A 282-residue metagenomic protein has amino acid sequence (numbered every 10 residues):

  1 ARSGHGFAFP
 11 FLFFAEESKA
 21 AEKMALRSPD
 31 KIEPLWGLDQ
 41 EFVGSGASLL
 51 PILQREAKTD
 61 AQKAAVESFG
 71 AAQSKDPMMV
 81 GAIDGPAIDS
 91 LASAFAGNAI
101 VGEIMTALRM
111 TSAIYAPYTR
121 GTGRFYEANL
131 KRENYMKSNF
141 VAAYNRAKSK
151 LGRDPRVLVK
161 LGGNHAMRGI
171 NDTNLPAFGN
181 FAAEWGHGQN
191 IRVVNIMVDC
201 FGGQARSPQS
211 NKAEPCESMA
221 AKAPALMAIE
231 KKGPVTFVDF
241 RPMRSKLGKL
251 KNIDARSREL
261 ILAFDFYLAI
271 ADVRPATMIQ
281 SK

Functional and structural regions predicted by a protein language model:
R2-K148, L161: A substrate-binding/cap region within the structured catalytic cores of diverse enzymes
R27, S149-L151, H187-G188, E259: A generic structural signal for short, solvent-exposed coil/turn residues that cap or connect secondary-structure
P29-P34, R153-V157, Q189-V193: Loop/turn elements at helix/coil->beta-strand transitions in domains of secreted/extracellular proteins
G37, V159, N195-M197: Structural beta-sheet core signal
S138-R156, F181-E184: Secondary-structure-rich domain cores
R156-A166: Short beta-strand and adjacent turn/loop elements
A166-K282: C-terminal regions of proteins
